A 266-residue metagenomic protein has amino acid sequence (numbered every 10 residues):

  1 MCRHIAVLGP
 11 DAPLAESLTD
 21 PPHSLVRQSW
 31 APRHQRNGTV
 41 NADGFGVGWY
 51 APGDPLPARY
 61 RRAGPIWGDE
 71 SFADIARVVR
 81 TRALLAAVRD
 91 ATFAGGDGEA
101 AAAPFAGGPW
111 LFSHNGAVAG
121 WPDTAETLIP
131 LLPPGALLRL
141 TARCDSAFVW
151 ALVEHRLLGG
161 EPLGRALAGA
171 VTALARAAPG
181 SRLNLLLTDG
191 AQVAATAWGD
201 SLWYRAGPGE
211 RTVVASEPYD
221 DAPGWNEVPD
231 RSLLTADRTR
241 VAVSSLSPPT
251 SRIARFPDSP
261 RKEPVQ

Functional and structural regions predicted by a protein language model:
M1-G64, A195, R231-L233, R240-Q266: Extreme N-terminus nucleophile/cap motif
C2, W110-G120: Conserved beta-strand-loop-short alpha-helix elements that form and flank the Mn2+/Mg2+-coordinating active site
S29-P32, R62-I75, A86-G108, L131-P134: Short acidic (Asp/Glu) patches
N41-A87, A91, A197-D200: Structured interaction and signal-relay segments at domain junctions
A83, G160-A197: Catalytic core of PPM/PP2C metal-dependent serine/threonine phosphatase domains
W121-L128: Cytochrome P450 core scaffold surrounding the K-helix E-X-X-R motif and the conserved "meander" helix-loop region
I129-E154: Long, charge-dense
W203-L233: A conserved acidic, glycine/proline-rich C-terminal tail/linker
